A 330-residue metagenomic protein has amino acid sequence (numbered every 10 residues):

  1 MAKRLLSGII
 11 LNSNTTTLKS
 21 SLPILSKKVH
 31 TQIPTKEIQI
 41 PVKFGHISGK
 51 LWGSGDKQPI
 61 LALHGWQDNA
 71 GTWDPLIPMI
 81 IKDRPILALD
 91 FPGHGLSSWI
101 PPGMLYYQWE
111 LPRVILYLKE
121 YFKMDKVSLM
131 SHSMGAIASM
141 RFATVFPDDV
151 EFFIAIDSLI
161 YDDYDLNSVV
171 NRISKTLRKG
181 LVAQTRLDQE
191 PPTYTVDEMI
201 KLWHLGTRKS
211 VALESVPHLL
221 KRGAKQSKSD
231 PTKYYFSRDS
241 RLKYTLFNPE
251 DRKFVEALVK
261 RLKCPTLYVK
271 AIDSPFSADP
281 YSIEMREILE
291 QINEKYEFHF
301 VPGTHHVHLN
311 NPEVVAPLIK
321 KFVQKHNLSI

Functional and structural regions predicted by a protein language model:
M1-I60, I81-R84, E120, M124-D125 (+4 more regions): Alpha/beta-hydrolase fold catalytic core
K43, L87-M130, V145, P317: Active-site loop/oxyanion-hole signature of alpha/beta-hydrolase fold enzymes
K50-W99: Conserved HGGG/HGGXW glycine-rich cap/lid loop of the alpha/beta-hydrolase fold
F122-V170: Conserved hydrolase catalytic core segment
I156-P192: A catalytic-pocket lid/entrance helix-loop region that shapes and gates access to the active site across common
L187-P249: Conserved alpha/beta-hydrolase catalytic His-Asp/Glu region
K260-G303: Conserved loop-alpha-helix segment in the C-terminal half of the alpha/beta-hydrolase fold that carries the catalytic
G303-P312: Catalytic histidine-centered segment of alpha/beta-hydrolase-like enzymes
